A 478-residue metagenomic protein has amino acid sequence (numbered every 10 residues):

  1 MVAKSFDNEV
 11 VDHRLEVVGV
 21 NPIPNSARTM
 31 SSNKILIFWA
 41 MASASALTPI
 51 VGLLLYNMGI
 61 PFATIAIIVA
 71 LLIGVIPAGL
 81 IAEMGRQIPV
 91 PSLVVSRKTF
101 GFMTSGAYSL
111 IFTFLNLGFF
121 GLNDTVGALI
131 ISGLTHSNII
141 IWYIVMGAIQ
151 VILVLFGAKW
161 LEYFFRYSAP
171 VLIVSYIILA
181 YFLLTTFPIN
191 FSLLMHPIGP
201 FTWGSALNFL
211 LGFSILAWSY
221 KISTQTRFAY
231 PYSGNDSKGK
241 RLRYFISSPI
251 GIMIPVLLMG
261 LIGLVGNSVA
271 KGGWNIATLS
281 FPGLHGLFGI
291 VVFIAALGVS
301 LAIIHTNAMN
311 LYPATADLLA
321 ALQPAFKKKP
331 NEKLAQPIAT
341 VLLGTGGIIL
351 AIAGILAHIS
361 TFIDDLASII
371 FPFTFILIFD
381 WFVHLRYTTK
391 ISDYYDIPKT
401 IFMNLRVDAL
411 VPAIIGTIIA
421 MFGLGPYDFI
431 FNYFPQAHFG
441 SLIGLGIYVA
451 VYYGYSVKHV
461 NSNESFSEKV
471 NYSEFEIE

Functional and structural regions predicted by a protein language model:
M1-F62, T202-F209, F228-F245, H459-E478: Membrane-interface "cap" regions at the ends of multi-pass membrane proteins
S32-T48, A180-T186, M195-G266, G289-L311 (+1 more regions): Hydrophobic, membrane-embedded alpha-helices of multi-pass small-molecule transporters
A42, A66, S109-T113, L134-G157 (+3 more regions): Transmembrane alpha-helical segments of multi-pass small-molecule transport proteins
I67-F100, A107-L115, Y453-N461: Juxtamembrane transmembrane-helix boundary signature
L93-S96, T125-W142, Y230, G234 (+2 more regions): Helix-loop-helix connectors at the membrane interface of multi-pass transporters/channels
S137, V171-H196, L211-L216, G263-V269 (+2 more regions): Hydrophobic alpha-helical segments and their helix-loop junctions in multi-pass secondary transporters
A321-G354, I401-A420: Loop-to-transmembrane helix boundary motifs in multi-pass membrane proteins
T374-V449, S465-S473: C-terminal membrane-solvent junction of multi-pass transporters and transport-like membrane proteins
